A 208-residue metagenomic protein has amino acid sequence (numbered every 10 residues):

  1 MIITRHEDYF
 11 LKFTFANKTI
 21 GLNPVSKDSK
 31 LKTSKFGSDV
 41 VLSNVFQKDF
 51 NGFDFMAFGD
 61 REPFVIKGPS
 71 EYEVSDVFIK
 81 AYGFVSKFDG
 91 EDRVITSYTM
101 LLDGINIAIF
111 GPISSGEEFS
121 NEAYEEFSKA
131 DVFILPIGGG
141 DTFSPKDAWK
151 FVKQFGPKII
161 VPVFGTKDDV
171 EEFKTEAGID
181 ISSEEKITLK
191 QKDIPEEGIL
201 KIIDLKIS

Functional and structural regions predicted by a protein language model:
M1-V40, Q47-D49, D60-K129, G140-K146 (+1 more regions): Core dinuclear metal-dependent hydrolase active-site scaffold
H6, T166-K167: A structural signal for well-ordered alpha-helical scaffolds and beta->alpha junctions
L22, I159-V161, I181: Short hydrophobic/aromatic-enriched beta-strand-loop microsegments
S38, D131-L135, G139, P145-G165: Proline-aspartate-enriched helix->loop->beta-strand connector
F53-D60, D169-D180: Short, aromatic/basic amphipathic alpha-helical patches
E125-S128, K150-K153, T175: Replace "anionic and nucleotidyl ligands
P162-T166, E184-L189: A generic structural motif
